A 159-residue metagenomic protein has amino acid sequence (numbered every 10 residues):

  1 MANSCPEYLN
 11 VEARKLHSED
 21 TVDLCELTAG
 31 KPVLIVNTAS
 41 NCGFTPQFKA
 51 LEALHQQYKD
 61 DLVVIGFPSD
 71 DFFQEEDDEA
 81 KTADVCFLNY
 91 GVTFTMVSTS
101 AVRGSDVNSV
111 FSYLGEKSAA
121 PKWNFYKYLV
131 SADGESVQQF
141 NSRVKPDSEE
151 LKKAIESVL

Functional and structural regions predicted by a protein language model:
M1-R14: N-terminal targeting signals for export/organelle localization
V11-P32, A53-Q56: A short beta-strand-turn-helix
N37-N41: Amphipathic alpha-helical repeat scaffolds
F44-V107: Structural microenvironment flanking redox-active thiols in thiol-disulfide oxidoreductases
S112, E116-L159: Thiol-/selenol-based redox modules, centered on thioredoxin-like and closely related oxidoreductase domains
